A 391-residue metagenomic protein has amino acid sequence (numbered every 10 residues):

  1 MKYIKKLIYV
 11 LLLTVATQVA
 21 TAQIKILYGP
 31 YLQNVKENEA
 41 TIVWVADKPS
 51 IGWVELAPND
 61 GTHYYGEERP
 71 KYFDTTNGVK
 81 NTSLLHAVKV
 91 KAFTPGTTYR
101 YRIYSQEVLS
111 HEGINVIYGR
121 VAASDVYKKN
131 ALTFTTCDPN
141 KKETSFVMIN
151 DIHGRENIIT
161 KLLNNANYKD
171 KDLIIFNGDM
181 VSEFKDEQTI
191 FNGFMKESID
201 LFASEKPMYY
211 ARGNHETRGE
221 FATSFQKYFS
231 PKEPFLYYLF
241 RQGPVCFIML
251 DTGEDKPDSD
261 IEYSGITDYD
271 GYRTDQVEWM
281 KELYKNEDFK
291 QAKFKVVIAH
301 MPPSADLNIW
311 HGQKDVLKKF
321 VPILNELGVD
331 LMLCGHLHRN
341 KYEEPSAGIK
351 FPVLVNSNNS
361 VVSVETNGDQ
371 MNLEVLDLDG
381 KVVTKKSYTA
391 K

Functional and structural regions predicted by a protein language model:
M1-K25: Bacterial Sec-dependent N-terminal signal peptides
T21-M148, Y168, N367-K391: Acidic, histidine-bearing metal-coordination/catalytic regions of metal-dependent phosphoesterases
I103-T133, Q188-K285, K319-I323, Y342-V375 (+1 more regions): Extended active-site neighborhood of metal-dependent phosphoesterases/phosphodiesterases
K142-E220: Conserved, compact domain cores that house catalytic/ligand-binding motifs in diverse enzymes and effector modules
E143-T144, D172, Y237, P244-V245 (+1 more regions): Alpha/beta-hydrolase fold active-site loops
V147-N150, L173-D179, K206-N214, V296-H300 (+2 more regions): Active-site neighborhood of phospho(di)ester-bond hydrolases with catalytic His/Asp-centered motifs
G154-I158, S182-K185, R212-F221, D255-S259 (+3 more regions): Active-site environment of divalent metal-dependent phosphoester hydrolases
Y263, Y269, E287-L331: Active-site-proximal segments of metal-dependent phosphoesterases and phosphodiesterases across multiple
